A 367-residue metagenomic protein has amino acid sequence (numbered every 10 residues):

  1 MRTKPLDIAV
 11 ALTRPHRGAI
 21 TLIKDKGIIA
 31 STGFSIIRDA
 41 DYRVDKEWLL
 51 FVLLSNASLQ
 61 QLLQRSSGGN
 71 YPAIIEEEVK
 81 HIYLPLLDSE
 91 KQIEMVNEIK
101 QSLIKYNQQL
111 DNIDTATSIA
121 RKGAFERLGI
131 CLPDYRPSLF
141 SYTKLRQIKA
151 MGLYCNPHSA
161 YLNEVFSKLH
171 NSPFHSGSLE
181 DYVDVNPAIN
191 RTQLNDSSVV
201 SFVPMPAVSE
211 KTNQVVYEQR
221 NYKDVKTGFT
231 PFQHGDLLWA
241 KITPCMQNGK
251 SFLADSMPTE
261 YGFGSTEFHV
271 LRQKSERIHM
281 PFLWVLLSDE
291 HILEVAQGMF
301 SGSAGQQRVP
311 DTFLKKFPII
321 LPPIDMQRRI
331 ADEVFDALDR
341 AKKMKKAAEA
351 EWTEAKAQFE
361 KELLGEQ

Functional and structural regions predicted by a protein language model:
V10, E180-V183, N190-D224: DNA target-recognition patches
A11-L54, H234, L238-S288: A short beta-sheet element
T13, I28-S35, S67-I93, Y261-H269 (+1 more regions): A short glycine-rich beta-alpha junction/loop motif
Q64-S66, Y135-L139, T192-V200, G298-F300: Short coil/turn segments at secondary-structure boundaries
G68, Q219, V225-K226, M257 (+1 more regions): Short, solvent-exposed loop/turn positions at domain surfaces that link secondary-structure elements or cap domain
S89-Q193, P323-Q367: Non-catalytic DNA-recognition/assembly elements of restriction-modification systems
